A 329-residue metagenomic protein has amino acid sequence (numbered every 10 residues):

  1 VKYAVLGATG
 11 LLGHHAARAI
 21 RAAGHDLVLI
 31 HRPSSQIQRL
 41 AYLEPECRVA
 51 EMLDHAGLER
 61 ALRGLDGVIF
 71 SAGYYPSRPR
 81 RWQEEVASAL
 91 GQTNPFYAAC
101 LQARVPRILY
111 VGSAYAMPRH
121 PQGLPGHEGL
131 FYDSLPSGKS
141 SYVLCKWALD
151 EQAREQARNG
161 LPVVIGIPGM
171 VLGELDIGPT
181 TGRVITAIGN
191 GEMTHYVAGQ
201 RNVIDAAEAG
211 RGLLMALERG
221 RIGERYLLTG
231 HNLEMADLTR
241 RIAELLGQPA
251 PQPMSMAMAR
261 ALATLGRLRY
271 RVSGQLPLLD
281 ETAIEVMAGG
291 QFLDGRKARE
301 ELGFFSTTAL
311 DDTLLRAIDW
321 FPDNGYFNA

Functional and structural regions predicted by a protein language model:
Y3-A23: N-terminal Rossmann NAD(P)H-binding glycine-rich loop of SDR-like oxidoreductase domains
S35-A41, P45-G91, A99: NAD(P)H-binding glycine-rich loop region in Rossmannoid oxidoreductase-like domains and their noncatalytic homologs
S77, A114-P125, V171-G178: Conserved catalytic-site region of short-chain dehydrogenase/reductase
S88-S140: Conserved Rossmann-fold NAD(P)-dependent oxidoreductase catalytic core, especially the SDR/UDP-sugar
D133-S137, T186-I204, E208: A conserved pocket-lining segment of Rossmann-fold NAD(P)-dependent short-chain dehydrogenase/reductase
A148, P179-T180, V197-L217, E224: Substrate-positioning beta->alpha
E151-E174: Conserved beta-loop-beta element that borders a ligand/cofactor-binding pocket
G212-L278, G295, E300, A309 (+2 more regions): Mid/C-terminal beta-alpha module of Rossmann-like enzyme folds, strongest in SDR-family dehydrogenases/epimerases
